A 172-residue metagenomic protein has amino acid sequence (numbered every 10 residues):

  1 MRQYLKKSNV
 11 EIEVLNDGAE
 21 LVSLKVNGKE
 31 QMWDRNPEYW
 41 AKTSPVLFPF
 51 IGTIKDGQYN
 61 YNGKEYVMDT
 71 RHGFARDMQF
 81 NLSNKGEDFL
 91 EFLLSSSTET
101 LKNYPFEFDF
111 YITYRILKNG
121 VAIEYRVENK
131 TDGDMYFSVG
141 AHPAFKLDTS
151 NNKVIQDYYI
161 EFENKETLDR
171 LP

Functional and structural regions predicted by a protein language model:
M1-R126, K130-V139, P143-P172: Surface-exposed acidic/polar loop and edge beta-strand patches at domain peripheries
